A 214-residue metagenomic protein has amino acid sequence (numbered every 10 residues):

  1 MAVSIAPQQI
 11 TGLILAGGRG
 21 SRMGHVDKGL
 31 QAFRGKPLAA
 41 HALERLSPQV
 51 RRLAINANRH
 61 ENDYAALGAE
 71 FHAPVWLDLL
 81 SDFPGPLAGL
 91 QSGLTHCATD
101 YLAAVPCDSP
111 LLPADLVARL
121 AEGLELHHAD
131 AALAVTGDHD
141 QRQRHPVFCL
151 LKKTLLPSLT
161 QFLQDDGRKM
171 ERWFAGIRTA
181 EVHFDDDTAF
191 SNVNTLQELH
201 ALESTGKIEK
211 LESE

Functional and structural regions predicted by a protein language model:
A2-G167, R172-S191, L196-E209: Nucleotide and nucleotide-moiety/phosphate-recognizing core
